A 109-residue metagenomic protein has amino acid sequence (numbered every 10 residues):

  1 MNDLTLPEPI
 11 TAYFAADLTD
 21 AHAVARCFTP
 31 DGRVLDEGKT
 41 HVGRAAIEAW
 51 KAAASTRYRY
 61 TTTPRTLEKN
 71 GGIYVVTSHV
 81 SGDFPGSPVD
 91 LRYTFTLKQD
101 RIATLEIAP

Functional and structural regions predicted by a protein language model:
M1-R26: Short, low-complexity N-terminal intrinsically disordered segments enriched in polar/charged residues
A21-H22, P30-K69: A solvent-exposed, acidic/Ser-Thr-rich amphipathic alpha-helical stretch
Y60-T62, S87-R92: Short, surface-exposed coil-to-beta transition loops
E68-N70, P85-V89: A generic structural micro-feature
K69-V80: A short hydrophobic beta-strand element
V80-F84, L97-Q99: Beta-strand elements of well-folded, non-transmembrane domains
D90-P109: Short beta-strand edge/turn micro-motifs at domain boundaries
